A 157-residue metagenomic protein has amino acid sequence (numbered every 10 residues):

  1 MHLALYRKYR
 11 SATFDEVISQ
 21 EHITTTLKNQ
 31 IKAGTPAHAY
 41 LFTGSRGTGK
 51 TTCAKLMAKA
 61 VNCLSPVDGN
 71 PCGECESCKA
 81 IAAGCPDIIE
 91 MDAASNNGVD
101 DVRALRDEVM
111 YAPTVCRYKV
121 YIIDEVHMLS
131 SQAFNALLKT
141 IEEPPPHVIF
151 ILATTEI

Functional and structural regions predicted by a protein language model:
M1-I157: P-loop/Walker A NTP-binding region and its immediately flanking N-terminal helices in P-loop NTPase folds
